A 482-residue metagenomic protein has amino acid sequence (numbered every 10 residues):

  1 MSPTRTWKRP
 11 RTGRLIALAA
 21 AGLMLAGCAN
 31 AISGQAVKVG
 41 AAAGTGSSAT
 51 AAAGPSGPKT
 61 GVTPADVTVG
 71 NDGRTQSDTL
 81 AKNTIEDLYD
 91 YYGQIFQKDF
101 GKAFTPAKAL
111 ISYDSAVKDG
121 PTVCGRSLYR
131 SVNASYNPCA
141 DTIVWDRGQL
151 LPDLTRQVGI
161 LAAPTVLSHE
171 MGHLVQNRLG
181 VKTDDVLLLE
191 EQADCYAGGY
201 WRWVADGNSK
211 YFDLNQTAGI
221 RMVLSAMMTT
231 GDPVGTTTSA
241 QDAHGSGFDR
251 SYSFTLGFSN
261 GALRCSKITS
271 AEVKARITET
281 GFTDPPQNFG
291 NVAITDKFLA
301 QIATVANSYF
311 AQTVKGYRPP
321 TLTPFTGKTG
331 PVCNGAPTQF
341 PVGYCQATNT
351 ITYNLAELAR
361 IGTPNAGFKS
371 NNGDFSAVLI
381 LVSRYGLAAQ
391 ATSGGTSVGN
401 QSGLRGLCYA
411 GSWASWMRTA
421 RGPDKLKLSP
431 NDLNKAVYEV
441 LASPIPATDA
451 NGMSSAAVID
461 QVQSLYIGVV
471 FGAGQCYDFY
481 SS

Functional and structural regions predicted by a protein language model:
M24-G27: C-terminal motif of bacterial Sec signal peptides marking the signal peptidase cleavage site
A29-K38: Bacterial lipoprotein signal-peptidase II cleavage site
G54, P233-K315, I445-S482: Pan-zinc metallopeptidase signature
G70, T84-D87, D99-V123, Q192 (+3 more regions): Acidic helix-start/capping segments at beta-turn-to-alpha-helix junctions
S115-V144, P324-T352: Catalytic zinc-binding patch centered on the HExxH motif and its immediate surroundings that defines zinc-dependent
G148-T165, V181-L187, A359-L379, G394-Q401: Short pre-active-site segment immediately N-terminal to the catalytic Zn-binding motif
M171-D185, G199-D206, R384-V398, M417-R418: Catalytic Zn2+-binding segment of zinc metalloproteases
V186-L214, V398-L428, D432: Post-HExxH zinc-binding segment in Zn-dependent metallohydrolases
